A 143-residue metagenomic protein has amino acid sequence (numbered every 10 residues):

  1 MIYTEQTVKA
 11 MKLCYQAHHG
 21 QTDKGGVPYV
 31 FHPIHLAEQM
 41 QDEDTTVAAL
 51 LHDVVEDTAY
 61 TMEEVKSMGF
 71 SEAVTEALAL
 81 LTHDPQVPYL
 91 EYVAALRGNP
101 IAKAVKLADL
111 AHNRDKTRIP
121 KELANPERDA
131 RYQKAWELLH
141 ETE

Functional and structural regions predicted by a protein language model:
M1-E143: Active-site helical microenvironments for divalent-metal-assisted chemistry
